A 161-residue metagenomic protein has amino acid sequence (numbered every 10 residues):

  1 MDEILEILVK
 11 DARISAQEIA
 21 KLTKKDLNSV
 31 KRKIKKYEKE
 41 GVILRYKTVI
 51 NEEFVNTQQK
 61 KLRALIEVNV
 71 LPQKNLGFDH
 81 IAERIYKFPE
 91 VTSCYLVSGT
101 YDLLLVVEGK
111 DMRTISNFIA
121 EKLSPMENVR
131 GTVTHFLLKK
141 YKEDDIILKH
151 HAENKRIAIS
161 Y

Functional and structural regions predicted by a protein language model:
M1-Y161: A compositional/biophysical signature of low hydrophobicity enriched in polar/charged and small residues
